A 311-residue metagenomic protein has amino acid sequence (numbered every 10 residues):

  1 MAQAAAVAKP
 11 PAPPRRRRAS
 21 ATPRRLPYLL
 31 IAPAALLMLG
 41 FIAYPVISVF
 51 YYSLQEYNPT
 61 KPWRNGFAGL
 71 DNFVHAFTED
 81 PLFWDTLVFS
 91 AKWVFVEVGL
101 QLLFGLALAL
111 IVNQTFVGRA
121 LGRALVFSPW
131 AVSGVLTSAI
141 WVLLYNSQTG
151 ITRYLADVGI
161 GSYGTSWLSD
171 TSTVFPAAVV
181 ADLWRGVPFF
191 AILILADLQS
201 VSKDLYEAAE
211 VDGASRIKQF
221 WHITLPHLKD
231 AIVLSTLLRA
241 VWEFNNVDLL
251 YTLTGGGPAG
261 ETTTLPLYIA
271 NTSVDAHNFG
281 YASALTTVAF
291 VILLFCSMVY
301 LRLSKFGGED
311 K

Functional and structural regions predicted by a protein language model:
M1-T22: Short, Lys/Arg-rich, polar N-terminal cytosolic tail immediately upstream of the first transmembrane signal-anchor
P23-K311: A structural signal for multi-pass alpha-helical bundles of membrane permease subunits that mediate small-molecule
